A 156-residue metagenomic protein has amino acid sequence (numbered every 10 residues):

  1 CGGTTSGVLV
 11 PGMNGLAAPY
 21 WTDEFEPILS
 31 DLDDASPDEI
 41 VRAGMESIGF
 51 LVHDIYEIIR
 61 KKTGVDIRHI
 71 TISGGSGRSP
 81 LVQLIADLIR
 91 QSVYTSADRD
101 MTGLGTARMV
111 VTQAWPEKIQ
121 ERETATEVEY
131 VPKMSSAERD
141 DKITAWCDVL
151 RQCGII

Functional and structural regions predicted by a protein language model:
G2-T102: Activation-segment/catalytic-loop signature of the eukaryotic protein kinase fold
M13-N14, S76, R108, M134 (+1 more regions): A broadly conserved detector of short glycine/acidic/proline-rich loop/turn motifs that flank catalytic sites and bind
V52, A107-W115: Internal hydrophobic alpha-helix adjacent to the cofactor/substrate pocket in enzyme cavities
L84, G105-M109, A145: Generic recognition of well-ordered alpha-helical segments
Q113-I156: Acidic, glycine/GT-rich loop-and beta-edge segments that sit at the periphery of enzyme/chaperone cores
